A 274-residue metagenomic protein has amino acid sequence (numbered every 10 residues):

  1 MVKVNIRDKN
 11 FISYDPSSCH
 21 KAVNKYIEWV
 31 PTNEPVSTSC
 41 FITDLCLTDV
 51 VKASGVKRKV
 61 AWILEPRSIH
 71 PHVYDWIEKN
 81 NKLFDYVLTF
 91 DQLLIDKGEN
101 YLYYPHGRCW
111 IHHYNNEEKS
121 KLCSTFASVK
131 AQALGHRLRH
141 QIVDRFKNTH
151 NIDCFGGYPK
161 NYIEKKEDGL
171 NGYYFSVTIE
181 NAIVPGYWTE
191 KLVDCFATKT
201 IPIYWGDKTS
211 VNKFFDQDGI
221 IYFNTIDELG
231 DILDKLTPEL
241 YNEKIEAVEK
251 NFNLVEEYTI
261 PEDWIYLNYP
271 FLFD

Functional and structural regions predicted by a protein language model:
V2-I63, H72-D274: Pol beta-like nucleotidyltransferase catalytic core
R67-S68: Catalytic toxin/effector domains delivered as secreted proteins or via bacterial secretion systems
